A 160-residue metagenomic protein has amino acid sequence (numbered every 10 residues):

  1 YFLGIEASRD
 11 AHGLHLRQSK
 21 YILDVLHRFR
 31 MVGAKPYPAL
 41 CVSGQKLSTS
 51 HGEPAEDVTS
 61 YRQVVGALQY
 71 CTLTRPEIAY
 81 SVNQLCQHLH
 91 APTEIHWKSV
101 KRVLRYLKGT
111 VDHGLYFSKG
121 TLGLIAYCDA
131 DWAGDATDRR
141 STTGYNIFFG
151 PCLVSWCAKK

Functional and structural regions predicted by a protein language model:
Y1-K160: Long, low-complexity, charge-biased intrinsically disordered regions
